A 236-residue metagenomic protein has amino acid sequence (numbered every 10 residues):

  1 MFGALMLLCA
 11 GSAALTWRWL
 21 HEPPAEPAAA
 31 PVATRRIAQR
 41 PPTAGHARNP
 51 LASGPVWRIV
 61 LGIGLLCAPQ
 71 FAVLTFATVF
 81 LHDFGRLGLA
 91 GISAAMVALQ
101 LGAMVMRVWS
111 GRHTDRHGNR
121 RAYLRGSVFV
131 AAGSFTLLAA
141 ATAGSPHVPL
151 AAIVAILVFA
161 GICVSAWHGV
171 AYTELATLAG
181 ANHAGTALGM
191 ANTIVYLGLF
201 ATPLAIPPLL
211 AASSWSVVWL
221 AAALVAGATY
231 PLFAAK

Functional and structural regions predicted by a protein language model:
M6-V32, T229-K236: C-terminal membrane-cytosol helix-exit motif in multi-pass small-molecule transporters
H21-V60: Juxtamembrane intracellular "pre-TM" segments in multi-pass secondary transporters
G54-M104, H168: Extracytoplasmic gate region of multi-pass secondary transporters
M106-N119, L210: Helix-to-loop junctions at the C-terminal end of transmembrane segments in multipass secondary transporters
D115-F129: Cytoplasmic membrane-interface "Motif A"-like loop-to-helix N-cap segments of 12-TM Major Facilitator Superfamily
F129-P146: C-terminal ends and interior cores of transmembrane alpha-helices in multi-pass membrane transporters/permeases
S165-A179: Intracellular juxtamembrane helix-capping segments at the cytosolic ends of symmetry-related transmembrane helices
A176-A212, A222: A late C-terminal transmembrane helix in Major Facilitator Superfamily
